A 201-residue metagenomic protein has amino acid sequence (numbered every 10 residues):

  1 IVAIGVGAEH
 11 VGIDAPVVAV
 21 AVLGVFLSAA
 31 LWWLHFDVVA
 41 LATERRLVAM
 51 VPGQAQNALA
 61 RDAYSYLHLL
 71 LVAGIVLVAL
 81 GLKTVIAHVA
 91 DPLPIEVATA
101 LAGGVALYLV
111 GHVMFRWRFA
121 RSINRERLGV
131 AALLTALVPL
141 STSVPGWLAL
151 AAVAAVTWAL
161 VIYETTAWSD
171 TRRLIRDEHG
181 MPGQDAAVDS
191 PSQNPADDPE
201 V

Functional and structural regions predicted by a protein language model:
I1-A3, G129-L140: Hydrophobic, membrane-inserted alpha-helices
I1-N124, A159, T166-D170, H179-D185 (+1 more regions): Predominantly late transmembrane helices and immediately cytosolic-facing juxtamembrane segments
F26, A132, A136, A155-I162: Generic alpha-helical transmembrane segments of integral inner-membrane proteins, especially permease/transport modules
G146-A155: Loop-to-transmembrane alpha-helix initiation sites
A152, A187-V188, D197: Intrinsic disorder/low-complexity segments
Q193-V201: Long, low-complexity, intrinsically disordered segments
